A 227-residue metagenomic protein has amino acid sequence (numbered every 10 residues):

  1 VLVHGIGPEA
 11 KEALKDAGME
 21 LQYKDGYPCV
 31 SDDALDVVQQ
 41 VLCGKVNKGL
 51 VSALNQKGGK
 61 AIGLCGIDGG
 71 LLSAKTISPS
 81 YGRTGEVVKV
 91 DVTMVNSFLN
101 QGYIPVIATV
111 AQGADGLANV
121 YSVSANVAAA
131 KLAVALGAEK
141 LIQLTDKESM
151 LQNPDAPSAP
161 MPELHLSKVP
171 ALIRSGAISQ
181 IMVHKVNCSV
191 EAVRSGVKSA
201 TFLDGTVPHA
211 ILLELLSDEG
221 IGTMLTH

Functional and structural regions predicted by a protein language model:
V1-T206, L213, E219, H227: Nucleotide/pyrophosphate-binding catalytic subdomain
